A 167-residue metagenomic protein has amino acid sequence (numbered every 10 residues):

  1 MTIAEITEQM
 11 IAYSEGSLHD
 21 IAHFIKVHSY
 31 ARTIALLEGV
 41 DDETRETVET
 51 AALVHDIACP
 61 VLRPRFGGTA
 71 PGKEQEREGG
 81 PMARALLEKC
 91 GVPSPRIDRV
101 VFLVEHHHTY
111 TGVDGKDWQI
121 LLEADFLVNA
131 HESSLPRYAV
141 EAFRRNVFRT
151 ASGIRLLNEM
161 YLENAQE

Functional and structural regions predicted by a protein language model:
T2-K26, A58-T69: Active-site flanking loop/helix segments enriched in acidic
A12-I25, S29-D41, V54, V92 (+1 more regions): Divalent metal-dependent phosphate-bond-processing catalytic cores, especially two-metal-ion Mg2+/Mn2+ enzymes that act
V27-Y30, K73-K89: An active-site-proximal "capping" alpha-helix that borders the catalytic cofactor pocket
L36, C59-R63, R84-E88, V92 (+1 more regions): Short helix-capping and hinge/turn segments at secondary-structure transitions, especially at repeat and domain
R45-G67, G79, V101-H108, D125: His-Asp-centered metal-binding catalytic motifs of divalent-metal-dependent phosphohydrolases/nucleases
